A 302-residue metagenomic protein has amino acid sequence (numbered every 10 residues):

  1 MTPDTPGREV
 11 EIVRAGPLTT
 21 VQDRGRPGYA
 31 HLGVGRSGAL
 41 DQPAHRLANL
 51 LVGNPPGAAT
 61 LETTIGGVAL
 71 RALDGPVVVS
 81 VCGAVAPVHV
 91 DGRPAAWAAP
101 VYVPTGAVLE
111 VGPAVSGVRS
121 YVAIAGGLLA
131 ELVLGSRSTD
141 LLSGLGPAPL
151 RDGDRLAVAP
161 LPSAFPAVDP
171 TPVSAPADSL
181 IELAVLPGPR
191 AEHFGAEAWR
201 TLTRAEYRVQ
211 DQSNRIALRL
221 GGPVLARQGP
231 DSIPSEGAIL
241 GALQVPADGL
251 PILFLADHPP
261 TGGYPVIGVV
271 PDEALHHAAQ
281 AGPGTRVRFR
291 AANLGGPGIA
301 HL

Functional and structural regions predicted by a protein language model:
M1-L302: Conserved "landmark" site that anchors the functional core of diverse proteins
